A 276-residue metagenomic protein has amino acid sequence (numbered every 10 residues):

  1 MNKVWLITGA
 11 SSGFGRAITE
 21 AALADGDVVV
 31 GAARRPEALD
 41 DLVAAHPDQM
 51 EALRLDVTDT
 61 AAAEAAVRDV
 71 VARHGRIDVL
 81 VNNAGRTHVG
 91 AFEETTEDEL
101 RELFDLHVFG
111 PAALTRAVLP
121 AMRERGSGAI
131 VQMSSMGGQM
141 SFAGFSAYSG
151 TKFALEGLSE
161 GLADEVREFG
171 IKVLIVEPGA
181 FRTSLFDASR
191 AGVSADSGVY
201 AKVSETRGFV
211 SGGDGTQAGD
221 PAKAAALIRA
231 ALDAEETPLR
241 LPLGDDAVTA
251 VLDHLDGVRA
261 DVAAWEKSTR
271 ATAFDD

Functional and structural regions predicted by a protein language model:
S11-S12: Conserved glycine-rich cofactor-binding loop
D25-D41: Conserved glycine-rich Rossmann-like NAD(P)H-binding loop of the short-chain dehydrogenase/reductase
L55-A65, E97: The beta1-alpha1 cofactor-binding region of Rossmann-like NAD(H)/NADP(H)-dependent oxidoreductases
A91-F92, E99-R101: Substrate-binding pocket helix/loop in short-chain dehydrogenase/reductase
T115, T151: Active-site helix of classical SDR
S135: Residue(s) in the substrate-gating loop at a strand-loop-helix junction that position the organic substrate next
E168-P238: SDR active-site lid
